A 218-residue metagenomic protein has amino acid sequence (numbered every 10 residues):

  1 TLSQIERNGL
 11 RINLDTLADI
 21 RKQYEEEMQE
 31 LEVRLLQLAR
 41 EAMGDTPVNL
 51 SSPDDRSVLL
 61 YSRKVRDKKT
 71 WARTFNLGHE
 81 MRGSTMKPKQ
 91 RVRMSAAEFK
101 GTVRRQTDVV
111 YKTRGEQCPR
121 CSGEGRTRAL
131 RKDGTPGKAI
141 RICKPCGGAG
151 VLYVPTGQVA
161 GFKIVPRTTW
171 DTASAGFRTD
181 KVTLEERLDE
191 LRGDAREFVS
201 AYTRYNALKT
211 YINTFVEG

Functional and structural regions predicted by a protein language model:
L2-G218: Conserved "right-hand" nucleotidyltransferase catalytic core of DNA-directed polymerases
